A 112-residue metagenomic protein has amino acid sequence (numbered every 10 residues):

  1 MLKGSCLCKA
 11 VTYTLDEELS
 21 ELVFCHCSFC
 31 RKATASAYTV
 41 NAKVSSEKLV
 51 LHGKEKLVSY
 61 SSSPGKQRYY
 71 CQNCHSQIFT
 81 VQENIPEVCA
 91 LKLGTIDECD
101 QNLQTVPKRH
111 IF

Functional and structural regions predicted by a protein language model:
M1-F112: A short Gly-Trp-Pro
